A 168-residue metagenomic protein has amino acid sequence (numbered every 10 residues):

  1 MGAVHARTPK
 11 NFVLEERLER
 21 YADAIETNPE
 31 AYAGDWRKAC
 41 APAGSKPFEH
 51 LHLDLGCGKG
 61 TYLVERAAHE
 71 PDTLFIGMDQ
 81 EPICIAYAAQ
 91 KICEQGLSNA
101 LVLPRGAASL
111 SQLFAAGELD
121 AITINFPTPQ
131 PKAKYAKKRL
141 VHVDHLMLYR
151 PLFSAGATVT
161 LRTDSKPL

Functional and structural regions predicted by a protein language model:
M1-L53, T61-E70: S-adenosyl-L-methionine
L53-L55, M78: Conserved beta-strand/loop positions that form the S-adenosyl-L-methionine
G58: Conserved glycine-rich SAM-binding loop
E81: Conserved SAM/SAH-binding beta-strand->alpha-helix loop
A88: Conserved SAM-binding loop
K91-A116: S-adenosyl-L-methionine
V141-A155: A short glycine-rich, Lys/Arg-flanked "PGG" loop and its adjoining helix->strand segment in the class I
A155-T163: Conserved beta-strand signature within the Rossmann-like core of class I S-adenosyl-L-methionine
